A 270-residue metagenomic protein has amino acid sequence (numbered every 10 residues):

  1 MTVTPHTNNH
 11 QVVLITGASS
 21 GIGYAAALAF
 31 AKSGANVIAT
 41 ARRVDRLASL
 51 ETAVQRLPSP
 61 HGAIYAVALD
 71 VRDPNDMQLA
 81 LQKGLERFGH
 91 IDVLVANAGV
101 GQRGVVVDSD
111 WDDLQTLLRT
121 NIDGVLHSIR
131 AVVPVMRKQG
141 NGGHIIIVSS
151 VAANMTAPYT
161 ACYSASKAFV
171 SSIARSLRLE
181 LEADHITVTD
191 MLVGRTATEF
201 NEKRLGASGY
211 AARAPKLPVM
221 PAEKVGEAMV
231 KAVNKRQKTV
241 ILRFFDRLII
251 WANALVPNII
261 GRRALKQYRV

Functional and structural regions predicted by a protein language model:
S19-S20: Conserved glycine-rich cofactor-binding loop
A35-L50: Conserved glycine-rich Rossmann-like NAD(P)H-binding loop of the short-chain dehydrogenase/reductase
A68-L79, W111: The beta1-alpha1 cofactor-binding region of Rossmann-like NAD(H)/NADP(H)-dependent oxidoreductases
V105-V106, D110-T116: Substrate-binding pocket helix/loop in short-chain dehydrogenase/reductase
I129, S166: Active-site helix of classical SDR
S150: Residue(s) in the substrate-gating loop at a strand-loop-helix junction that position the organic substrate next
L179-F244: SDR active-site lid
